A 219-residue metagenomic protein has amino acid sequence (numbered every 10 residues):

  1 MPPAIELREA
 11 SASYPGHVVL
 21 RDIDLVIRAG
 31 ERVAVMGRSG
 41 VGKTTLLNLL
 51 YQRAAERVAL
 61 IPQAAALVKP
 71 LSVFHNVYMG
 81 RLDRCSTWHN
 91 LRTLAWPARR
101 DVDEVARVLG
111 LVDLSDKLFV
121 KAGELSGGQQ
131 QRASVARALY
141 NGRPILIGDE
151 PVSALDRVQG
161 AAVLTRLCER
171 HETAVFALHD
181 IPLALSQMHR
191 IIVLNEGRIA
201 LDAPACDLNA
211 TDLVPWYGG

Functional and structural regions predicted by a protein language model:
I5, L20-D22: Conserved structural motif at the start of ABC-family nucleotide-binding domains
N90-K117: Conserved ABC ATPase "signature" region
K121-L125, Q129: Conserved ABC ATPase signature
V135: Hydrophobic anchor residue at the start of the ABC signature
L146-D149: Catalytic Walker B motif of ABC-type/P-loop ATPase nucleotide-binding domains
L178-H179: H-loop/switch region of ABC-family ATPase nucleotide-binding domains
